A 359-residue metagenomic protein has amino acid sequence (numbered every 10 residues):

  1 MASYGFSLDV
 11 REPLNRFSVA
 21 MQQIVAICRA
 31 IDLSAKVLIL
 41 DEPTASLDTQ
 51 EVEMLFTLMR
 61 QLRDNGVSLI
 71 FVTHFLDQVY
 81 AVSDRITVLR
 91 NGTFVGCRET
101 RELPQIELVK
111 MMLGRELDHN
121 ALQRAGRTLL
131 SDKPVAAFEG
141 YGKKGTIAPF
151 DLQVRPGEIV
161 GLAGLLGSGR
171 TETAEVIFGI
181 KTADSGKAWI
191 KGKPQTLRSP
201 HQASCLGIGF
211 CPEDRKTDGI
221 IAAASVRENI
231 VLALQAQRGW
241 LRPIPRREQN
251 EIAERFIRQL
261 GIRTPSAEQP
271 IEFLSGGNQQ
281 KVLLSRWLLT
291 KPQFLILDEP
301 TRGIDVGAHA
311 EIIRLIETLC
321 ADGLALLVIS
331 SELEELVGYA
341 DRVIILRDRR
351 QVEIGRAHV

Functional and structural regions predicted by a protein language model:
M1-R356: Glycine-rich phosphate-binding loops of nucleotide-dependent enzymes
